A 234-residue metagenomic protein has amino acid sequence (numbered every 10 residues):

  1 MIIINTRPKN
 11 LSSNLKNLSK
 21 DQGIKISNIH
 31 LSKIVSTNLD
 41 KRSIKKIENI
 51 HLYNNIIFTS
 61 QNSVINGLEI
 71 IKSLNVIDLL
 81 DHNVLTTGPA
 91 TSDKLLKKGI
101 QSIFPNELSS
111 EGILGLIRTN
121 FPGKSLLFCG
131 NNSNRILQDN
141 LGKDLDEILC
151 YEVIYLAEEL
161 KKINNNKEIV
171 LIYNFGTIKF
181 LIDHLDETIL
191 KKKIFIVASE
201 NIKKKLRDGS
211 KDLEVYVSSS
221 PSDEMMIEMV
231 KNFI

Functional and structural regions predicted by a protein language model:
M1-I234: Signature of uroporphyrinogen-III synthase
